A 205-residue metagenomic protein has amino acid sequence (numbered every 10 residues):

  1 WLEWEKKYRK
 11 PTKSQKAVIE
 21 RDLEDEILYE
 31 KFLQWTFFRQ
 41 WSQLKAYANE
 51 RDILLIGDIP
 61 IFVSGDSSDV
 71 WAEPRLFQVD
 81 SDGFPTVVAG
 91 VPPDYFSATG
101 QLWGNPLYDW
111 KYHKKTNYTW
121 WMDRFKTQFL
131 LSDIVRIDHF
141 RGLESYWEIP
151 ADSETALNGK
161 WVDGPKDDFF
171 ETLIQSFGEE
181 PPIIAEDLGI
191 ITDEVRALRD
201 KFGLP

Functional and structural regions predicted by a protein language model:
W1-F38, V63-P205: Alpha-amylase-like alpha-glycosidases and glucanotransferases acting on alpha-linked glucans and related
E30, W35-V63: Conserved, well-ordered alpha-helix/loop/beta-strand core segments that scaffold catalytic motifs
